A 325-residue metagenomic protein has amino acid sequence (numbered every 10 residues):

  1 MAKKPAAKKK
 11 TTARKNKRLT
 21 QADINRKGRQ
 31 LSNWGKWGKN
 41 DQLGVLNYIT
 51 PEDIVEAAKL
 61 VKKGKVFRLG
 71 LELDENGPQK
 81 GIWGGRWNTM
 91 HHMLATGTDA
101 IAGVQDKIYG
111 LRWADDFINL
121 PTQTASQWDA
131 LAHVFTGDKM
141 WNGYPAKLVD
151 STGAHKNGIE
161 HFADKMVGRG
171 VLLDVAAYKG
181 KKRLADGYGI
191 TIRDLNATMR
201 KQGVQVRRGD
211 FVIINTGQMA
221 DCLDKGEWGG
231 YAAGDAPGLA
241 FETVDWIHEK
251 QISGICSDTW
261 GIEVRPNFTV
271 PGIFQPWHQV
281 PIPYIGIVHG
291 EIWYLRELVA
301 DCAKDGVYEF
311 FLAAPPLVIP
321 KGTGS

Functional and structural regions predicted by a protein language model:
A2-S325: Active-/binding-site microenvironments in catalytic and ligand-binding cores
